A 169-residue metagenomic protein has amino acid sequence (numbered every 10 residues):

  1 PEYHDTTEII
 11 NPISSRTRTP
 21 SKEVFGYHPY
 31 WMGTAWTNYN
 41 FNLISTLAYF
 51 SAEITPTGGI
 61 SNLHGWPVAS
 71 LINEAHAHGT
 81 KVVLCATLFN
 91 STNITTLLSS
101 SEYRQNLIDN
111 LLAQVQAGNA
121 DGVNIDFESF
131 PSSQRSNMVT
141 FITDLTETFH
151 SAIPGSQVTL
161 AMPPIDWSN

Functional and structural regions predicted by a protein language model:
P1-T7: Primarily auto-inhibitory N-terminal propeptides
N11-T46, F50-N169: Chitinase-like catalytic core of GlcNAc-active glycosidases
